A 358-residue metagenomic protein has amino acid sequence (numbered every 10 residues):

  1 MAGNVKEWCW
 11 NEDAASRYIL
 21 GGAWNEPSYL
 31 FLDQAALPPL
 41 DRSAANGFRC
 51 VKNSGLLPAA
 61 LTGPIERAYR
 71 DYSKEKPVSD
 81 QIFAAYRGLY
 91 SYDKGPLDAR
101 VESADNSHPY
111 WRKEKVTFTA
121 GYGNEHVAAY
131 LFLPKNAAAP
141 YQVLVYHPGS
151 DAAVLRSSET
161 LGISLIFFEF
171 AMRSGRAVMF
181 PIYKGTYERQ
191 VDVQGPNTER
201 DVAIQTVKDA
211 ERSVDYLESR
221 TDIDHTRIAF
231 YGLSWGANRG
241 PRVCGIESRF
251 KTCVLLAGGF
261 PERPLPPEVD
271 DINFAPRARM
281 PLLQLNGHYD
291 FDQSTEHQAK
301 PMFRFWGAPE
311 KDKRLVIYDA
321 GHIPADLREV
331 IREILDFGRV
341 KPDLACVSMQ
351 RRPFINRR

Functional and structural regions predicted by a protein language model:
N11, H288-F291, A320-G321: Acidic beta-to-alpha connecting loop that harbors the catalytic carboxylate
N11-A68: Disulfide-stabilized, aromatic/cysteine-rich ligand-recognition loop
Y92-A138: N-terminal cap/lid segment of alpha/beta-hydrolase-fold proteins
A128-A129, A139-D151: Short beta-strand element of the alpha/beta-hydrolase
H147-Y216, E262-L265: Cap/lid segment of the alpha/beta-hydrolase catalytic domain
E211-F274: Primarily recognizes the serine-hydrolase "nucleophile elbow" in alpha/beta-hydrolase and SGNH/GDSL folds
P261-V316: The feature captures the conserved acid-bearing segment of alpha/beta-hydrolase catalytic domains
P309-R358: C-terminal catalytic histidine-bearing segment of alpha/beta-hydrolase fold enzymes
